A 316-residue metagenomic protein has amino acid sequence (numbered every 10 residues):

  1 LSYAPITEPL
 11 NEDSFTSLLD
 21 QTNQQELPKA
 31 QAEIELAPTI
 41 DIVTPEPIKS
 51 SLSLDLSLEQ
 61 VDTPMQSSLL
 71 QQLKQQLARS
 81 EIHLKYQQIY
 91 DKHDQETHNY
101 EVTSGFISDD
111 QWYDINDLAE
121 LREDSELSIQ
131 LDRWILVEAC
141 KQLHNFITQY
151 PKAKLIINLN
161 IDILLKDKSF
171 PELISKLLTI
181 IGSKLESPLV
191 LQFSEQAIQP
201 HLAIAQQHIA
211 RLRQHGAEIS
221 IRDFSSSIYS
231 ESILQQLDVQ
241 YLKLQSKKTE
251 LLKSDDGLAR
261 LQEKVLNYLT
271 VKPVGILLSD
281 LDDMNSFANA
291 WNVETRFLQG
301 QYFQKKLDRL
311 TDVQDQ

Functional and structural regions predicted by a protein language model:
S2-N11, T16, D20-L54, V61-M65 (+6 more regions): EAL-family c-di-GMP phosphodiesterase catalytic domain
P5, I129-I204, D280: Catalytic core of bacterial c-di-GMP phosphodiesterases, primarily the EAL and HD-GYP domains, capturing alpha-helical
E8, E126-L127: Catalytic-site/binding-pocket detector for metal-dependent nucleotidyl cyclases and the c-di-GMP signaling machinery
Q25, K29, L121-S125, Q142: Signal-transmission/dimerization alpha-helices at domain junctions
K49-S50, L54-L121, K306-L307: Active-site core of bacterial EAL-family cyclic-dinucleotide phosphodiesterase domains
Q142, L173-L177, I204-L212, S230-I233 (+2 more regions): A general structural detector for well-ordered alpha-helical segments in enzyme core domains, enriched
Y150-K154, K184-P188, Q214-G216, V239 (+1 more regions): A general structural motif
